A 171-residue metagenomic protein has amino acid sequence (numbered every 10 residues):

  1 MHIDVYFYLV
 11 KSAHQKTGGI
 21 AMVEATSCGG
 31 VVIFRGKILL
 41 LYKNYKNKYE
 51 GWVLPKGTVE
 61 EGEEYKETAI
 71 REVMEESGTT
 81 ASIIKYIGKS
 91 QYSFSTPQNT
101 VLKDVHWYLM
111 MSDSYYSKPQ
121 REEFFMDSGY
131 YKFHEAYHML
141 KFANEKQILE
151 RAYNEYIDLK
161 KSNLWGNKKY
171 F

Functional and structural regions predicted by a protein language model:
I3-A21: Short, Lys/Arg-enriched N-terminal segments with co-localized hydrophobic residues within the first ~10-30 amino acids
G18-L54: N-terminal strand-loop-strand
G29, K37-L39, K66, Y86 (+2 more regions): A generic structural signal for ordered secondary structure
P55, E61, Y170: Functional cleft and adjacent loop/helix regions within the main domain that mediate ligand binding or catalysis
V59-Q147: Unchanged
A143-F171: Charged phosphate-binding loop/patch that engages nucleotide di/tri-phosphates or the phosphate backbone of nucleic
